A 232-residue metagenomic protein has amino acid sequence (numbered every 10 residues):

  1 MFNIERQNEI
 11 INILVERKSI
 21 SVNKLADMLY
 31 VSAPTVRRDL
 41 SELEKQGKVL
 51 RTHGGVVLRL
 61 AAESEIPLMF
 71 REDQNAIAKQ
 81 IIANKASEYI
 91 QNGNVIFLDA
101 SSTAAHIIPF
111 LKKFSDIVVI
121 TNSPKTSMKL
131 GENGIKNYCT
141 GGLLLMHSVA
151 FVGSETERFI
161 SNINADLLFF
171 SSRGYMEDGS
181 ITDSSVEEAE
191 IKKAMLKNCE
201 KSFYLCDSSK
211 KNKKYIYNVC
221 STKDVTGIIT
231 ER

Functional and structural regions predicted by a protein language model:
F2, N12, S21-V22, Y30 (+2 more regions): Conserved phosphate- and dinucleotide-binding cores of soluble alpha/beta proteins, encompassing both enzyme active
F2-N23, M28, P34-A100, I108-D116 (+1 more regions): HTH-adjacent hinge/linker in prokaryotic transcriptional regulators
S102, P124-K125: Alpha-helix/helix-capping structural signal
A105: Glycine-rich SAM-binding Motif I of class I
